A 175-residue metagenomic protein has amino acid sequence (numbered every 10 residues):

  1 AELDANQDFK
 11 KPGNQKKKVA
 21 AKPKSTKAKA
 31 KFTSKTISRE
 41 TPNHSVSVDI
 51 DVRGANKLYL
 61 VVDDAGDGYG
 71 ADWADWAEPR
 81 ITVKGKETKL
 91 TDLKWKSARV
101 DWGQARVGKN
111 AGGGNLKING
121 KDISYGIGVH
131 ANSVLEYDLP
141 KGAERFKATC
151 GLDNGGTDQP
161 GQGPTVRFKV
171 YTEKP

Functional and structural regions predicted by a protein language model:
E2-P175: Gly-Asp-aromatic-enriched flexible segments
